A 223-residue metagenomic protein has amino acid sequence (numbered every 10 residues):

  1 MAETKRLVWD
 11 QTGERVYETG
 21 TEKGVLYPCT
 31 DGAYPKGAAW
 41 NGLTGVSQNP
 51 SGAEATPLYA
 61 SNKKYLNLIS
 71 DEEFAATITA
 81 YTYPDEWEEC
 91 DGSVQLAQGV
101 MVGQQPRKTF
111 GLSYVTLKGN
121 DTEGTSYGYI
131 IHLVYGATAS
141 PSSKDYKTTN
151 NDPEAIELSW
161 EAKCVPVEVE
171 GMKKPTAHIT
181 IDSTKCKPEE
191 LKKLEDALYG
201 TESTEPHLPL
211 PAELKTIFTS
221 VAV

Functional and structural regions predicted by a protein language model:
M1-R6, N67, A222-V223: Structured catalytic/translocation cores of nucleotide/phosphate-coupled proteins
M1-S47: Polar/acidic, low-complexity leader/linker segments enriched in S/T/G and N/D
E14-R15, E22-L26, L43, L112 (+3 more regions): Generic hydrophobic, helix-prone segments enriched in Leu/Val/Ile
Y17-K23, Y27-Y34, T122-T125, E168-P175 (+1 more regions): Intrinsically disordered, low-complexity coil segments
T44-Q48, K64-L66, T138-K147: Short amphipathic beta-strand and strand-loop transition segments with alternating hydrophobic
P50, A55-W87, D152-V167: Oligomerization/assembly interface segments of phage tail-like spikes and tubes
K64-S140: Structured, beta-strand-rich domain cores that present glycine/charged loop surfaces used to bind extended ligands
P141-V223: Mixed-charge, glycine-accented linear interaction segment located at domain edges/termini
